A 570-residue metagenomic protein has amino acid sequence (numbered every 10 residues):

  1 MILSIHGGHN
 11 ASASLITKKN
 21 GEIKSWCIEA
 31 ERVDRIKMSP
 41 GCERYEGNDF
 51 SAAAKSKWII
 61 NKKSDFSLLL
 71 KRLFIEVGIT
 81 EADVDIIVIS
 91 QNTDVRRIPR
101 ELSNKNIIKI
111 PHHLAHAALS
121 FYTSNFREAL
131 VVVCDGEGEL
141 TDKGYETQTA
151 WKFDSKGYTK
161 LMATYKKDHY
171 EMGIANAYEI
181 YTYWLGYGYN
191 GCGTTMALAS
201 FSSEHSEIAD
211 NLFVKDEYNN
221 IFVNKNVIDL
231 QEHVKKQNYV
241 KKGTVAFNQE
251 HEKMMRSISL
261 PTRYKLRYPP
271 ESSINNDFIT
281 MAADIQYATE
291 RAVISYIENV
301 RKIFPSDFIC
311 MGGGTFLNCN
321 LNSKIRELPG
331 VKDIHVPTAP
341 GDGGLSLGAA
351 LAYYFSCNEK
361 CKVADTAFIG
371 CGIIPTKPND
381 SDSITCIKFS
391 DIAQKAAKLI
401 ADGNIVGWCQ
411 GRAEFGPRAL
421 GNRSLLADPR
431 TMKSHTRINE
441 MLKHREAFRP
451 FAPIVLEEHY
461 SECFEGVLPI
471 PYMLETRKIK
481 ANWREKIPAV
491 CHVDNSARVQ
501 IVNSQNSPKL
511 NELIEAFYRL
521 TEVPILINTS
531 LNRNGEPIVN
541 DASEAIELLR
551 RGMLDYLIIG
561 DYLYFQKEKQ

Functional and structural regions predicted by a protein language model:
M1-Q570: Short acidic/glycine-rich loops and adjacent helix/strand connectors that line catalytic pockets where negatively
